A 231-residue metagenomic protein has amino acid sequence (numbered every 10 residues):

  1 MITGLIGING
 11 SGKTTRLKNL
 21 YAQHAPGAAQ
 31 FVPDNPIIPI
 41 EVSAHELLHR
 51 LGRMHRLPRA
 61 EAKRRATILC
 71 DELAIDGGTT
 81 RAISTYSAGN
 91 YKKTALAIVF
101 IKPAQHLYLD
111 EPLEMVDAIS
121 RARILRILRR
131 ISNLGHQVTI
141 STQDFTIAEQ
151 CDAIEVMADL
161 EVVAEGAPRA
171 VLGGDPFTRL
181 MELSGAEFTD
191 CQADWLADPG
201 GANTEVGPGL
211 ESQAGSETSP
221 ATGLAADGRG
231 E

Functional and structural regions predicted by a protein language model:
N35, V42-M54: Q-loop/switch helix immediately C-terminal to the Walker
H49, E61-G78, A97: Conserved ABC ATPase "signature" region
A82-G89: Conserved ABC ATPase signature
L107-E111: Catalytic Walker B motif of ABC-type/P-loop ATPase nucleotide-binding domains
A118-S120: Helix N-cap at the start of a conserved alpha-helix in ABC-type nucleotide-binding domains
S141-Q143: H-loop/switch region of ABC-family ATPase nucleotide-binding domains
E161-S184: Conserved beta-strand-loop-alpha-helix hinge in the C-terminal portion of ABC ATPase nucleotide-binding domains
